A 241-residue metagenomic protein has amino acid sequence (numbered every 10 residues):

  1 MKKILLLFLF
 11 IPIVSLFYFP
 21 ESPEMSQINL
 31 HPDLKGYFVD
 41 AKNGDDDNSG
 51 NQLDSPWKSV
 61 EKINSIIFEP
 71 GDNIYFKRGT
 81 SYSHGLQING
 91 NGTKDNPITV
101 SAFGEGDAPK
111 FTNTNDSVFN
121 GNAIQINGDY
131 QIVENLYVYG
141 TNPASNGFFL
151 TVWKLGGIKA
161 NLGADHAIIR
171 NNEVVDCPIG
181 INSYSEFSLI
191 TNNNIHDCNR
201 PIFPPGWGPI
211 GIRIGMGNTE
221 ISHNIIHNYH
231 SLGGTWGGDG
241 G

Functional and structural regions predicted by a protein language model:
I4-P12: Sec-dependent N-terminal signal peptides
V14-P32: Bacterial Sec-dependent N-terminal signal peptides
N29, V39-K77, S81-S83, Q87: Acidic Gly/Asp/Thr-rich repetitive segments characteristic of extracellular carbohydrate-active and adhesion proteins
D33-G36, E69-N73, N96, D107 (+1 more regions): Loop/turn elements at helix/coil->beta-strand transitions in domains of secreted/extracellular proteins
Q87-I88, N115-Q125, N146-N161, V175-N182 (+2 more regions): Extracellular beta-strand/beta-solenoid scaffold signature
N91-V152: Right-handed parallel beta-helix/beta-spiral solenoid domain characteristic of secreted/periplasmic
P97, S101-G106, D129-G140, A164-D176 (+4 more regions): Right-handed parallel beta-helix
